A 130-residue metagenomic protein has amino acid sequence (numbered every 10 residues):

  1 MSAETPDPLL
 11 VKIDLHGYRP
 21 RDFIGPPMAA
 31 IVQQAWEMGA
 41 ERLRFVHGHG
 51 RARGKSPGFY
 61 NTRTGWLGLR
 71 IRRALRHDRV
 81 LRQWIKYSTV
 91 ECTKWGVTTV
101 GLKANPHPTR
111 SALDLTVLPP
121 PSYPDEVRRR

Functional and structural regions predicted by a protein language model:
M1-R130: Long, charged, low-complexity intrinsically disordered regions
